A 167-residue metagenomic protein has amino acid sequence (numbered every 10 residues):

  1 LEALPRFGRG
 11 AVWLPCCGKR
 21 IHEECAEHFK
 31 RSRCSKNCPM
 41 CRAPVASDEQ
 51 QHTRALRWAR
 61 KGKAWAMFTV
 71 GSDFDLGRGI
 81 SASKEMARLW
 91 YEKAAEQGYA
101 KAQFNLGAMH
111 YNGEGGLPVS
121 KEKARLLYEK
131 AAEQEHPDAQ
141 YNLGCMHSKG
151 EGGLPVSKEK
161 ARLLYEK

Functional and structural regions predicted by a protein language model:
L1, P15, E23, P39: Cys/His/Pro-rich metal-binding microdomains
L1-G10: Small Cys/His zinc-coordinating "RING-like" fingers
C16, R20-C34: Cys/His-coordinated zinc-finger cores
R31-S32, R60, R78-A82, E96 (+3 more regions): Short coil/turn and helix-start
D48-H52, S81-W90, L117-L127, L154-L164: Structural signature of tandem alpha-helical TPR/SEL1-like repeats, specifically the intra-repeat loop/turn
W58, K93-A94, K130-A131, K167: Canonical positions in the second alpha-helix
M67-L76, N105-N112, N142-K149: Hydrophobic face of amphipathic alpha-helices that form TPR/SEL1-like repeat modules and related alpha-solenoid
